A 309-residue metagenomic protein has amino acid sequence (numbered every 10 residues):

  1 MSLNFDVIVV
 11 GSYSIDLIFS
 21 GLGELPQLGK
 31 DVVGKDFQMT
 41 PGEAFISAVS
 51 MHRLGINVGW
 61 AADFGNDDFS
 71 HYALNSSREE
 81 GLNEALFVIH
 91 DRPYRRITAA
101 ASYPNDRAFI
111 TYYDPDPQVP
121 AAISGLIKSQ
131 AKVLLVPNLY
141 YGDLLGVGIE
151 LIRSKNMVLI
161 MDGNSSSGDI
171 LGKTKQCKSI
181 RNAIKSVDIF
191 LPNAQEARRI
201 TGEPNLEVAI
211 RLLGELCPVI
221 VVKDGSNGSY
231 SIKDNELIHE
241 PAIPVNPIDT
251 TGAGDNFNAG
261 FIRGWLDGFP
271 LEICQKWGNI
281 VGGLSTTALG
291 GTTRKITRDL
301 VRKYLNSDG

Functional and structural regions predicted by a protein language model:
M1-G11, Q176, L206-G309: Conserved phosphate-binding/catalytic region of the ribokinase-like
S2, I127-S129, A183-I184, G214: A short, aliphatic-rich alpha-helical micro-motif
I8, G59, L135, L159-D162 (+1 more regions): Structural detector of well-ordered beta-strand residues that form the stable sheet scaffold of enzyme domains
L25-K35, E236-V245: Glycine/charged-rich beta-loop-alpha catalytic/anionic-binding loops adjacent to active sites
Q27-D31, K35-Q38, R53-V133, K155 (+1 more regions): Conserved N-terminal subdomain of the carbohydrate kinase-like
A44-H52, G148-I149: Histidine-anchored nucleotide/phosphate-binding helix
M51, N193, G254: Short, conserved phosphate/pyrophosphate- and ester-handling motifs at nucleotide-, phospho-/glycolipid
R153-V158, S165-H239: Conserved phosphate/ATP/ADP-binding segment of small-molecule kinases
